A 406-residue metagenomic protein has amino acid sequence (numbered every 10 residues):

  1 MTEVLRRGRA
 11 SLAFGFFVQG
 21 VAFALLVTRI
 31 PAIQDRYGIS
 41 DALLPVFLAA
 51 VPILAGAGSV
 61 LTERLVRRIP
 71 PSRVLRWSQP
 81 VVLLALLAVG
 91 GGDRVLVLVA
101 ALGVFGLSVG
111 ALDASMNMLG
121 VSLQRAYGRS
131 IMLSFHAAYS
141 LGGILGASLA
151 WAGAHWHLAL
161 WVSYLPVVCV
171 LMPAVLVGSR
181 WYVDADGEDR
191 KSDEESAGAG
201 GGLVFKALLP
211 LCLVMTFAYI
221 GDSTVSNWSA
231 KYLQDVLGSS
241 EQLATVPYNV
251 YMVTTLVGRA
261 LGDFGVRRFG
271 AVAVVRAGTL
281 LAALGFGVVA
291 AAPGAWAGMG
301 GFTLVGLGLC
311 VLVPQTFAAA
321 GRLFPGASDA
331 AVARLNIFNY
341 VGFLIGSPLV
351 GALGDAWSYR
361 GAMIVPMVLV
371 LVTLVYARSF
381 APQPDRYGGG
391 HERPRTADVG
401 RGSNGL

Functional and structural regions predicted by a protein language model:
T28-A42, N227-L243: Short amphipathic helix-loop junctions that connect adjacent transmembrane helices in Major Facilitator Superfamily/SLC
I33-Q34, L65-V66, A152-H157, L233-Q234 (+4 more regions): Interfacial helix-cap and linker-helix signal at transmembrane-aqueous boundaries of multi-pass secondary transporters
G38, P70, G91-L96, G238 (+2 more regions): Helix-breaking motifs and short loop linkers at transmembrane-helix boundaries and internal kinks in secondary membrane
A57-L96: Conserved MFS/SLC helix-loop-helix module at the cytosolic interface between two early adjacent transmembrane helices
G58-P71, A154, G258-A271, G354-D355: Helix-to-loop junctions at the C-terminal end of transmembrane segments in multipass secondary transporters
R73-L87, A273-V288, M367: Structural signature of the two symmetry-related core transmembrane helices
L102-Y139: Cytoplasmic helix-loop-helix junction between adjacent transmembrane helices in 12-TM secondary transporters
F135-V183: Helix-loop-helix hairpin linking two adjacent transmembrane segments in secondary transporters
